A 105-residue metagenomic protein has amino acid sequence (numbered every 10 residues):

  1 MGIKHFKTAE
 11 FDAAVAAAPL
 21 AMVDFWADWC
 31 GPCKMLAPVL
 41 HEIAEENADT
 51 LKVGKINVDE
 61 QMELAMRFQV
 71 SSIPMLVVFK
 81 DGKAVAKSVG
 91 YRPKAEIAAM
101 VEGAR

Functional and structural regions predicted by a protein language model:
G2, W26, K52-G54: Conserved Rossmann-like nucleotide-binding pocket used by diverse enzymes that bind dinucleotide cofactors
I3-A21: A short beta-strand-turn-helix
K7, N57-D59: Conserved acidic residues
A18-L20, M35-I56: Conserved helix-turn-beta segment immediately C-terminal to the redox Cys motif in thioredoxin-like folds
P19, W26-W29, S72: Short pre-active-site segment immediately N-terminal to redox-active cysteine/selenocysteine motifs in thiol-based
A21, M62, F68-V77: Structural micro-motif
F25-V39: Conserved redox-active cysteine motifs that mediate thiol-disulfide chemistry, especially di-cysteine Cys-X(1-2)-Cys
V77-R105: Non-catalytic, surface beta->alpha helical segment in thiol-disulfide oxidoreductase systems
